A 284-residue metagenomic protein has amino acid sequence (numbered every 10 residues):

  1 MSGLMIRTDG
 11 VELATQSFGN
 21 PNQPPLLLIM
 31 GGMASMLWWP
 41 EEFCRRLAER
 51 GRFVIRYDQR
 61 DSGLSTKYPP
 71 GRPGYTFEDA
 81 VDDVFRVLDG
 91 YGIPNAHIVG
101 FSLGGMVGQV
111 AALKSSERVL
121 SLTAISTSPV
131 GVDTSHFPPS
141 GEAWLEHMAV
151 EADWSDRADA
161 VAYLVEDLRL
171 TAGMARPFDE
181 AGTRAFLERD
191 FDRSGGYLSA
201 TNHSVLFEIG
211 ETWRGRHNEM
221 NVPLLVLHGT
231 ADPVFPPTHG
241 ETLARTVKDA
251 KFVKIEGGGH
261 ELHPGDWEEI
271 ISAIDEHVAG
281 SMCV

Functional and structural regions predicted by a protein language model:
D9-K67: Conserved HGGG/HGGXW glycine-rich cap/lid loop of the alpha/beta-hydrolase fold
E78-A96: Conserved acidic catalytic loop of the alpha/beta-hydrolase fold
G105-S116, L122: Short glycine-enriched nucleophile-adjacent loop and the immediately C-terminal alpha-helix near the catalytic center
L122-W154: Flexible "cap/lid" loop of the alpha/beta hydrolase fold
E142-G215, V222, T242: Alpha/beta-hydrolase
M220, V226-H228: Short beta-strand/loop motif that positions the catalytic acidic residue of the alpha/beta-hydrolase fold
P233-H239: Conserved alpha/beta-hydrolase "acid-adjacent" motif
A250-V284: Catalytic active-site module of serine/aspartate enzymes centered on a nucleophile-bearing elbow/loop
